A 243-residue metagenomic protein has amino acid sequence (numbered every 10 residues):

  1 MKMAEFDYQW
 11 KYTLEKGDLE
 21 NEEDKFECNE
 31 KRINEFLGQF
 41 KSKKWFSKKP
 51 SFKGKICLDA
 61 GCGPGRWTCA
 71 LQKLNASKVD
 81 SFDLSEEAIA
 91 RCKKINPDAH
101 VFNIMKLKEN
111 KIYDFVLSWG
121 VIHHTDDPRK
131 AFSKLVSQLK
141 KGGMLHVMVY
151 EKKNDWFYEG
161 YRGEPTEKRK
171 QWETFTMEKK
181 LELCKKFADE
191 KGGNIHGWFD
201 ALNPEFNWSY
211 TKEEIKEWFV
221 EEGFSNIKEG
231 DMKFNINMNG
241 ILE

Functional and structural regions predicted by a protein language model:
M1-L107, D231-G240: Conserved N-terminal segment of class I S-adenosyl-L-methionine
K93, D126, K140: Short conserved AdoMet
L107-V116: A short acidic, Gly/Pro-enriched loop at the edge of an enzyme's catalytic core that lines a small-molecule cofactor
F115-D126: A short SAM/SAH-binding and catalytic strip from SAM-dependent methyltransferases
R129-K141: A short glycine-rich, Lys/Arg-flanked "PGG" loop and its adjoining helix->strand segment in the class I
M144-L181: Conserved class I S-adenosyl-L-methionine
G160, A188-N207: Short, glycine-/aromatic-enriched active-site segment of Class I SAM-dependent methyltransferases
F206-E222: Short alpha-helix
